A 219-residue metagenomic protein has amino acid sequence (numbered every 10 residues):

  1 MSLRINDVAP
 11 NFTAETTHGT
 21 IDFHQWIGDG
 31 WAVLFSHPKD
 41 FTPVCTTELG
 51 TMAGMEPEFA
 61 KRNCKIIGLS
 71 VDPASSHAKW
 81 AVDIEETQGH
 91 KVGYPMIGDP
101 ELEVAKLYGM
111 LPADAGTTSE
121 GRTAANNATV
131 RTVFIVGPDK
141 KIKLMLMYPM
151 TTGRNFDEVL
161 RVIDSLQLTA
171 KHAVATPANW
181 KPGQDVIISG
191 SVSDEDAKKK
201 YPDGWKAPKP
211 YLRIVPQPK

Functional and structural regions predicted by a protein language model:
M1-K219: Chalcogenol-based redox active-site neighborhoods
